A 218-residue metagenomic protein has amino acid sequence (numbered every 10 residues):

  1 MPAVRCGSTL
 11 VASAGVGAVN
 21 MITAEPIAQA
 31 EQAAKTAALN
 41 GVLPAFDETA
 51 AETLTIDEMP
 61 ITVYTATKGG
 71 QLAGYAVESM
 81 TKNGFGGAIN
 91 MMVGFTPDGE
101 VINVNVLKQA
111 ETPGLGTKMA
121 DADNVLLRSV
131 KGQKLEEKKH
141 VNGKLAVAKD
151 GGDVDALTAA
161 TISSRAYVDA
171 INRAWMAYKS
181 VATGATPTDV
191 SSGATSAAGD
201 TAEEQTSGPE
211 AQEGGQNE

Functional and structural regions predicted by a protein language model:
M1-E218: Flexible, solvent-exposed loop/hinge segments and secondary-structure transition points
